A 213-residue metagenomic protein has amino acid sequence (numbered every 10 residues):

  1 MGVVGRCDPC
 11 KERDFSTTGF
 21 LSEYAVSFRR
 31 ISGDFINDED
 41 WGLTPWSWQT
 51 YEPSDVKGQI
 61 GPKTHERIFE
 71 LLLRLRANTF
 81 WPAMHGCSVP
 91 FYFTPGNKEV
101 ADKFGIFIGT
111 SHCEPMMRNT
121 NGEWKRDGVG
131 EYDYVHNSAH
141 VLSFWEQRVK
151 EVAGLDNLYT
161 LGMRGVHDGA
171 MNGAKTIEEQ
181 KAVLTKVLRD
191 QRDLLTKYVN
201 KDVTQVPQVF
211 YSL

Functional and structural regions predicted by a protein language model:
M1-V135, A153, L213: Feature activates predominantly on carbohydrate-active enzymes
D14-F15, F28, Y92, V100-K103 (+1 more regions): Gly/Pro-rich turn-and-neighbor structural signature
